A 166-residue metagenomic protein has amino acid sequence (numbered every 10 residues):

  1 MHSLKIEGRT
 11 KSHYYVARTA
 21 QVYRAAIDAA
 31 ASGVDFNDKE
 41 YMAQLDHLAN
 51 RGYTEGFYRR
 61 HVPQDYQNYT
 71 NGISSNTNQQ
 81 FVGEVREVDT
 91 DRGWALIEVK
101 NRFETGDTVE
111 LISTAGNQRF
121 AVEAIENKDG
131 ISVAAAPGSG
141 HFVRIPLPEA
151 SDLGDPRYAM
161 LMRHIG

Functional and structural regions predicted by a protein language model:
M1-G166: Surface-exposed amphipathic alpha-helical tracts and adjacent flexible/coil segments at the periphery of soluble enzymes
